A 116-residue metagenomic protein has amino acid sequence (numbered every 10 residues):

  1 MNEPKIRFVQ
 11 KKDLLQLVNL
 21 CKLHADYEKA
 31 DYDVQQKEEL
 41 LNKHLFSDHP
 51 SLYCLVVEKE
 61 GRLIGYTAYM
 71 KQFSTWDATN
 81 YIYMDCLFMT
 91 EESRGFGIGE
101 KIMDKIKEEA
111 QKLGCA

Functional and structural regions predicted by a protein language model:
K5-N19: A short beta-loop-alpha structural element at the N-terminal edge of CoA-dependent acyl/N-acetyltransferase catalytic
C21-K43: Conserved GNAT-fold acetyl-CoA-binding loop/helix
L45-L55: A short helix-loop-beta-strand connector motif used in the catalytic cores of GNAT acetyltransferases and, in some
V56, R62-K71, F88: Conserved beta-strand in the GNAT
T67-N80, D85: Conserved donor-binding loop and adjoining core beta-sheet/short helix segment in diverse acyl/aminoacyl transferases
L87-R94: A short, internal acetyl-CoA/4′-phosphopantetheine-binding micro-motif in the GNAT/acyltransferase core
G95-E108: Conserved acetyl-CoA-binding loop-helix of GNAT-fold acetyltransferases
A116: Short acidic/polar active-site loop segments enriched in Thr and Asp
